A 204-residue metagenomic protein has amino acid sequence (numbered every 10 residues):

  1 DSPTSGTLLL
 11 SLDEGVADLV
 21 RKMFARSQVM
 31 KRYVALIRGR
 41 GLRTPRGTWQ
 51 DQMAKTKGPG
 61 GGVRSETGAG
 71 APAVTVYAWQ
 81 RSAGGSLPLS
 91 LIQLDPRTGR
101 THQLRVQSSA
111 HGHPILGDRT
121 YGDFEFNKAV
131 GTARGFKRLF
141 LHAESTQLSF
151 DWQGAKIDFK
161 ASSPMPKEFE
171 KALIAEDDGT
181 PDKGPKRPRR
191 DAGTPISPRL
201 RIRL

Functional and structural regions predicted by a protein language model:
S2-L204: RNA pseudouridine synthases
